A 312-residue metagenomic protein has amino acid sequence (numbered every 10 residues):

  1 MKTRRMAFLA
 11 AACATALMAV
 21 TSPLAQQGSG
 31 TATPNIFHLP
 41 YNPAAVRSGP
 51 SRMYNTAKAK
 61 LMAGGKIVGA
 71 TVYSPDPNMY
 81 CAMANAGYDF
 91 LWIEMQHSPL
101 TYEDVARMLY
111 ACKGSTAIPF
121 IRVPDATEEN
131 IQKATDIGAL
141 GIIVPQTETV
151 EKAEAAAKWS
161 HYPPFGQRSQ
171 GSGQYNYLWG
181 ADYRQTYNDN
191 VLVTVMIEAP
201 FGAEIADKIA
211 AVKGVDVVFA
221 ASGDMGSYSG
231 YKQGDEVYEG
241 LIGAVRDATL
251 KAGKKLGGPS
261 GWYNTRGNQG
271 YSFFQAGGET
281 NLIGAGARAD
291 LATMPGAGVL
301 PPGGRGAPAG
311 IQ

Functional and structural regions predicted by a protein language model:
M1-A10: Bacterial N-terminal signal peptides that target proteins for export
A10-A19: Bacterial N-terminal signal peptides
C13, Q26-Q312: Expand to "…catalyze enediolate/carbanion chemistry for C-C bond making/breaking, isomerization, decarboxylation
T21-A25: Sec/Tat signal peptide C-region and signal peptidase I cleavage site
